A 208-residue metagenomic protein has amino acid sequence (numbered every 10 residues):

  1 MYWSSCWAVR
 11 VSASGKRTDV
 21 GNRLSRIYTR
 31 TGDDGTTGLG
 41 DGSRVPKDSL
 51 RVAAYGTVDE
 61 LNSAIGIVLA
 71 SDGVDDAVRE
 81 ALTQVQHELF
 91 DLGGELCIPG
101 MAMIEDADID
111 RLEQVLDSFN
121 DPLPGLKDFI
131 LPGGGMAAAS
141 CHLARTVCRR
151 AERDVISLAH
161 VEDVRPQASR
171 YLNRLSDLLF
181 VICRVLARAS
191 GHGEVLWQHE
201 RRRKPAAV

Functional and structural regions predicted by a protein language model:
Y2-V208: Phosphate/pyrophosphate-binding loop motifs in nucleotide- or prenyl diphosphate-using proteins
